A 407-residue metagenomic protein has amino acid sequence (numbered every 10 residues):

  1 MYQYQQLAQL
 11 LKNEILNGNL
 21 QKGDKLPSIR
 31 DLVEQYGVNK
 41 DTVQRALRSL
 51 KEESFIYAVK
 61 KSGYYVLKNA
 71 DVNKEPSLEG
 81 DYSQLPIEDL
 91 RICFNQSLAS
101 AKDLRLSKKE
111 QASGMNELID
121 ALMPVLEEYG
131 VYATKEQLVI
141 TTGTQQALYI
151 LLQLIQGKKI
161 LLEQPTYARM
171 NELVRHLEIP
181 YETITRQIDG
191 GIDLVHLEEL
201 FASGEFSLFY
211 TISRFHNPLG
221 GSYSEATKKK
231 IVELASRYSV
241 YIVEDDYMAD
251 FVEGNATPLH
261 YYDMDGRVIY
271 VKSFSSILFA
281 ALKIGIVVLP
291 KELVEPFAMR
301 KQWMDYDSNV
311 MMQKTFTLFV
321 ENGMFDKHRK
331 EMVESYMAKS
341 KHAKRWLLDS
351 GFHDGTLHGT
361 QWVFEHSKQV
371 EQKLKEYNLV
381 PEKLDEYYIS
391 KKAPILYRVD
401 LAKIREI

Functional and structural regions predicted by a protein language model:
M1-E110, A298, Q302-N309, Q313 (+7 more regions): N-terminal basic, amphipathic alpha-helical segments
V38, F55, I179, V240 (+1 more regions): Short glycine/serine/threonine/alanine-rich loop segments
K61, D263-P296: Active-site PLP attachment segment
R105-Y238, D250-Y262: Conserved core of the PLP fold type I
L122, I286, Q313-E321: Helix-loop "lid/cap" segments that line or gate small-molecule binding pockets
V139, P180-I184, I269, G355 (+1 more regions): General small-molecule cofactor/ligand-binding pocket signal
